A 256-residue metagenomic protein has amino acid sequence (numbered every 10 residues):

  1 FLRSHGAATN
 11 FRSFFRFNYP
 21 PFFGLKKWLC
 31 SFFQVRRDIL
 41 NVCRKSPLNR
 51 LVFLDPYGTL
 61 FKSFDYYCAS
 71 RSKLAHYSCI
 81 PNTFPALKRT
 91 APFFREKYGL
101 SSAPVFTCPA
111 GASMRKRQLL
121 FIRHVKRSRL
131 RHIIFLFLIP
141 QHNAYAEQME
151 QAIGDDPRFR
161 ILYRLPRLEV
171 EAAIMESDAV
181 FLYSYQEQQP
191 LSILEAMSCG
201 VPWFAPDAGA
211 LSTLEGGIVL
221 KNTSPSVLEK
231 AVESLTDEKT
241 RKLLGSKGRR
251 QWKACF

Functional and structural regions predicted by a protein language model:
R36-C79, F84-A86: A short, active-site helix/loop in glycosyltransferases that binds the activated sugar's phosphate group
G99-K116, I122-R127, L136: Conserved donor-binding/catalytic core segment of Leloir-type glycosyltransferases
P109, I134-E147, Y163: Glycosyltransferase donor-sugar binding loop
E147-L168: Nucleotide-activated donor-binding/catalytic signature segment of Leloir-type glycosyltransferases, i.e., the conserved
Y185: Aromatic "clamp/platform" in nucleotide-sugar-dependent glycosyltransferases that forms part of the donor/acceptor
P202-A205: Short hydrophobic beta-strand element within catalytic cores of glycosyltransferases and related nucleotide-activated
S212-E233: Change "using UDP/GDP/dTDP sugars" to "using nucleotide sugars
K239-F256: A charged, aromatic-enriched C-terminal amphipathic alpha-helix characteristic of glycosyltransferases across folds
